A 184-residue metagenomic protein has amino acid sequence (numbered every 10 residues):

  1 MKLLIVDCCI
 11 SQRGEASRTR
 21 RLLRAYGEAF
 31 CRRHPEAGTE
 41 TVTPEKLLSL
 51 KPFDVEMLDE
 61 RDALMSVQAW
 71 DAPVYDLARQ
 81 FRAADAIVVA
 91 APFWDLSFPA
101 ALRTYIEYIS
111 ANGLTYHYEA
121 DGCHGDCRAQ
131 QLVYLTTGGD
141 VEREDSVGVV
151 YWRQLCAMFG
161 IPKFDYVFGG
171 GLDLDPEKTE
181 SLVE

Functional and structural regions predicted by a protein language model:
M1-A91, L96-E107, A111: N-terminal beta1-alpha1-beta2 submodule of the flavodoxin-like/Rossmannoid cofactor-binding fold
I5, V89, L132-T136, Y166: Structural beta-sheet core signal
C8, P44, T136-T137, G169: Cofactor-binding loop segments of dinucleotide-utilizing enzymes, especially the Rossmann-like FAD- and NAD(P)+-binding
Q12, L48, V141, D173-D175: Flexible, glycine-rich phosphate/dinucleotide-binding loops and adjacent beta-alpha linkers at cofactor/substrate
D95-L96, G139-V141: Solvent-exposed loop/turn segments at secondary-structure junctions within structured extracellular/periplasmic domains
I109-G125: Short, acidic/small-residue loops that bind anionic groups at enzyme active sites
C123-A129, F159-G160: Short, conserved loop/helix-junction motifs that constitute active-site signature segments in enzyme catalytic cores
R143-E184: Glycine-rich phosphate/pyrophosphate-binding loop and the adjoining helix
